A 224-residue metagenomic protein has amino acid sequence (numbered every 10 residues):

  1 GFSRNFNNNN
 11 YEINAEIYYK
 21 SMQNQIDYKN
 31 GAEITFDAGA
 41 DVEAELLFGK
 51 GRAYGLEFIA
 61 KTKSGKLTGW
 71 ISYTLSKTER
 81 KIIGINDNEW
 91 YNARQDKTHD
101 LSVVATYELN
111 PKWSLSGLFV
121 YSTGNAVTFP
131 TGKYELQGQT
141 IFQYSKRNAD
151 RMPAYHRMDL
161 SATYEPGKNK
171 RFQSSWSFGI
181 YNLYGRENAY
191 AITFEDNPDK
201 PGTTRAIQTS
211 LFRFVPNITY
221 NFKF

Functional and structural regions predicted by a protein language model:
G1-E43, S175, G179: Membrane-embedded beta-barrel scaffold of Gram-negative outer-membrane proteins
G1-N5, I59-K63, S72, T106-E108 (+3 more regions): Transmembrane beta-barrel domains of outer membrane proteins
F6-N10, T62-T68, T98, N110-K112 (+3 more regions): Strand-connecting loop/turn motifs
Y11-A15, G69-I71, V103, L115-G117 (+3 more regions): Transmembrane beta-strands of outer-membrane beta-barrel proteins
Y18-S21, A40-F129: Gram-negative outer-membrane beta-barrel transporters
Q23, F48-R52, A93-T98, D150-R157 (+1 more regions): Short sequence motifs at beta-strands and strand-loop junctions characteristic of Gram-negative outer-membrane
K29-G39, S76-R80, I85-N92, T131-T140 (+1 more regions): Flexible, surface-exposed loop regions and adjacent strand-edge segments of Gram-negative outer-membrane beta-barrel
K112, Y121-G138, Y155-D159, T163-F224: C-terminal beta-signal and adjacent terminal beta-strands/loops of Gram-negative outer-membrane beta-barrel proteins
